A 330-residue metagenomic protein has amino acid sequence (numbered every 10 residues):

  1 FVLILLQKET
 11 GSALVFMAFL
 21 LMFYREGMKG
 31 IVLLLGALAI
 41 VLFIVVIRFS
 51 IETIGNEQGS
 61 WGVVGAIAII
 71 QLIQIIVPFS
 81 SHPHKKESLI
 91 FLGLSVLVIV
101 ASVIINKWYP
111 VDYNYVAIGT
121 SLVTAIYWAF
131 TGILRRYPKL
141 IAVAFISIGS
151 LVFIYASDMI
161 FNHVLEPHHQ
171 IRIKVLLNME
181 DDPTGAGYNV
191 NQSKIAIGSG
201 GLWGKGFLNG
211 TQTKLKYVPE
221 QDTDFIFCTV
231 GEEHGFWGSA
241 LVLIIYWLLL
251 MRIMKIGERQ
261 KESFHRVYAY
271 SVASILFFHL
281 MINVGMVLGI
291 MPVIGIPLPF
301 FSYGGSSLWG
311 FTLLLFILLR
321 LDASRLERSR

Functional and structural regions predicted by a protein language model:
F1-L3, L20-R25, V100: Alpha-helical transmembrane segments of multipass membrane proteins
F1-Q7, I197-W203, G231, I282 (+1 more regions): Transmembrane alpha-helix interface/packing and boundary motifs in multi-pass membrane proteins, characterized by
S12-F23, L35, A39, V64-I70 (+2 more regions): Hydrophobic core segments of transmembrane alpha-helices in multi-pass, intramembrane catalytic enzymes
L14-L34, Y127-W128, Q212-G235, L298-G304 (+1 more regions): Interfacial segments of multi-pass membrane proteins
L38, F43-G238, S263-H265: Hydrophobic, glycine- and aromatic-enriched re-entrant/interface helices and adjoining loop segments
Q71-V77, E87-S102, N283-R330: A juxtamembrane structural motif centered on a specific transmembrane helix
W237-R252: Selective detector of the "anchor" transmembrane alpha-helix that sits immediately C-terminal
M254-G295: Loop-to-helix entry and N-terminal half of a specific, functionally important transmembrane alpha helix in multi-pass
